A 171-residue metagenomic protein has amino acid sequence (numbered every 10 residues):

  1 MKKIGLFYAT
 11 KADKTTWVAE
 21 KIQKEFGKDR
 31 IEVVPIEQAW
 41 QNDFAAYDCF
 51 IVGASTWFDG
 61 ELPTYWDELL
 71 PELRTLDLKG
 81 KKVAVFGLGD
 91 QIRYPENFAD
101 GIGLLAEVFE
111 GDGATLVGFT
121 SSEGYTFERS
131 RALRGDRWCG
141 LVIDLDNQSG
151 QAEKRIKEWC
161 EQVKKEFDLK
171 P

Functional and structural regions predicted by a protein language model:
K3, W17, E25, D29 (+2 more regions): FMN-binding flavodoxin-like domain, especially the glycine-rich phosphate-binding loop
I4-A9: Short, hydrophobic/glycine-enriched beta-strand segments
A12-D13: Glycine-rich NAD(P) Rossmann-fold beta1-alpha1 loop
P35-W40: Short acidic loop-to-helix transition motifs that present clustered carboxylates
